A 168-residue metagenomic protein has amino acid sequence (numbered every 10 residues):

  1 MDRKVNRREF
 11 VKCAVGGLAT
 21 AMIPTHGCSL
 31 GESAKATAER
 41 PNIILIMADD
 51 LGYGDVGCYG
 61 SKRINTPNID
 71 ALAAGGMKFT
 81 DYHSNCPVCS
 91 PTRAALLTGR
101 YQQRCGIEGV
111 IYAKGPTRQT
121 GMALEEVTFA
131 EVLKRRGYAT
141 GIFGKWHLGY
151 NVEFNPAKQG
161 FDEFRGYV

Functional and structural regions predicted by a protein language model:
D2-V168: Formylglycine-dependent sulfatase
